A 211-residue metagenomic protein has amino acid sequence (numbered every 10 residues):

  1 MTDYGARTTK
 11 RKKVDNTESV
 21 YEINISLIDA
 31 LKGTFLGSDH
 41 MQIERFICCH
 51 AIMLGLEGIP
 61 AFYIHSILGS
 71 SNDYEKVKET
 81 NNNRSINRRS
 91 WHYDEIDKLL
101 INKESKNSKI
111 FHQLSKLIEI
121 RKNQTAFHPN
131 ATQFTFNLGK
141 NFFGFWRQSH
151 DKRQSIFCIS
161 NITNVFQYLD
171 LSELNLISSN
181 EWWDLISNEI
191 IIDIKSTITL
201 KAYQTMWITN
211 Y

Functional and structural regions predicted by a protein language model:
M1-I156, I162-Q167: Loop/helix patches that line or flank the sugar-binding groove of alpha-linked glycan CAZymes
V77-N81, E173, T199-L200: Generic secondary-structure boundary signal with a strong preference for alpha-helix termini
F127, L171-S172, T205: Glycine/serine-rich loop-strand microenvironments at binding/catalytic pocket rims
P129, I190-I192: A conserved amphipathic helix/loop scaffold that creates a polar/acidic microenvironment used either to coordinate
H150, I186-S187, K201: Short, ordered coil/turn segments that flank beta-strands lining enzyme active or ligand-binding pockets
F166-S187: Beta-strand-rich binding/interaction modules
D193-Y211: C-terminal beta-strand-rich structural cap/linker in extracellular carbohydrate-active enzymes
